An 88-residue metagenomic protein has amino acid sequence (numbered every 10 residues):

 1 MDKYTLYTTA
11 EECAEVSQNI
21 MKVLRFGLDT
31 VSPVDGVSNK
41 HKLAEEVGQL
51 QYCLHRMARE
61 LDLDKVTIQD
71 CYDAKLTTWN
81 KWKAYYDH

Functional and structural regions predicted by a protein language model:
M1-V47, Q51-H88: Flexible "arm" and connector segments at domain edges
